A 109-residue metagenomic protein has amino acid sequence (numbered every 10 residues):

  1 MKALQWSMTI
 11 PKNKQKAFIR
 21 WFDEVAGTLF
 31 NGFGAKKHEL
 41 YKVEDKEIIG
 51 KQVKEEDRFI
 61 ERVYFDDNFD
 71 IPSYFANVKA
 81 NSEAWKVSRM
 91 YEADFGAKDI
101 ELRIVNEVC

Functional and structural regions predicted by a protein language model:
K2-T9, I60-R62: Active-site-flanking beta-strand signature of metal-NTP-handling nucleotidyl enzymes and homologous cyclase-like
I10-I19: Short, surface-exposed ligand-recognition loops at beta-strand->loop->(often short) alpha-helix junctions that present
R20-E24, F30-N31: Core segments of cupin and vicinal oxygen chelate
T28-K37, Q52-R58, R62-L102, C109: An amphipathic, aromatic/His-enriched active-site/gating alpha helix that lines ligand/cofactor pockets
E47-K51: Short beta-strand/turn micro-motifs at beta-sheet edges
